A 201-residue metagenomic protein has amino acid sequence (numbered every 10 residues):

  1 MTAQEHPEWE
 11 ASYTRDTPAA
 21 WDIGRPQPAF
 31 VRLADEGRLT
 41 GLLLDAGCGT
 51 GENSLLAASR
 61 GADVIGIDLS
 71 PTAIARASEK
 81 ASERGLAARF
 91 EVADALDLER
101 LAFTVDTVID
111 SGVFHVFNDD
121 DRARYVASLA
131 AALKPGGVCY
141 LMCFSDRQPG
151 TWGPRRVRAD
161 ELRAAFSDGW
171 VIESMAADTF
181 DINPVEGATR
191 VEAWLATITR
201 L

Functional and structural regions predicted by a protein language model:
T2-L44, T50-F103, F117-A132, G137-L201: Class I (Rossmann-like) S-adenosyl-L-methionine-dependent methyltransferase catalytic domain, capturing the SAM-binding
D106: Conserved acidic residues
I109: A conserved beta-strand element that flanks and buttresses the S-adenosyl-L-methionine
G112-V116: Short catalytic micro-motifs in class I SAM-dependent methyltransferases
